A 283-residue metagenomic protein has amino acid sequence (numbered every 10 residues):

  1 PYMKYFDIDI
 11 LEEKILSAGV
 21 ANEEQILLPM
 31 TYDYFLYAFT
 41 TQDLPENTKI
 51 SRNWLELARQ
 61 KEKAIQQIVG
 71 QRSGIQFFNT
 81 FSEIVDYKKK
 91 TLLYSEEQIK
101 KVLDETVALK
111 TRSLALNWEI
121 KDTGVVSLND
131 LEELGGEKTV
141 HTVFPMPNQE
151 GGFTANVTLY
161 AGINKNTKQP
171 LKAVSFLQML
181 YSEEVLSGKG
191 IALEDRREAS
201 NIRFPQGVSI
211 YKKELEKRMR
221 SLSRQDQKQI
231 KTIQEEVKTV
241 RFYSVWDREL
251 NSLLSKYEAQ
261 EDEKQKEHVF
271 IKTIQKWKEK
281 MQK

Functional and structural regions predicted by a protein language model:
M3-L114, K165-L171: Helix-loop-helix "hinge/cap" segment bordering the ligand-binding cleft or interdomain interface
L28, F35-Y37, I75-F77, S127 (+2 more regions): Short catalytic/ligand-binding loop motif for oxyanion handling, primarily in non-cytosolic enzymes, centered on
L44, M179-I210: Periplasmic-binding protein-like
K101-L171: Extracytoplasmic/periplasmic substrate-binding proteins
K168-L180: Short amphipathic alpha-helical coupling segments at ligand-binding clamshell hinges and other catalytic/signaling
I202, Q206-K283: Conserved C-terminal helix/tail region of periplasmic/extracytoplasmic solute-binding proteins
